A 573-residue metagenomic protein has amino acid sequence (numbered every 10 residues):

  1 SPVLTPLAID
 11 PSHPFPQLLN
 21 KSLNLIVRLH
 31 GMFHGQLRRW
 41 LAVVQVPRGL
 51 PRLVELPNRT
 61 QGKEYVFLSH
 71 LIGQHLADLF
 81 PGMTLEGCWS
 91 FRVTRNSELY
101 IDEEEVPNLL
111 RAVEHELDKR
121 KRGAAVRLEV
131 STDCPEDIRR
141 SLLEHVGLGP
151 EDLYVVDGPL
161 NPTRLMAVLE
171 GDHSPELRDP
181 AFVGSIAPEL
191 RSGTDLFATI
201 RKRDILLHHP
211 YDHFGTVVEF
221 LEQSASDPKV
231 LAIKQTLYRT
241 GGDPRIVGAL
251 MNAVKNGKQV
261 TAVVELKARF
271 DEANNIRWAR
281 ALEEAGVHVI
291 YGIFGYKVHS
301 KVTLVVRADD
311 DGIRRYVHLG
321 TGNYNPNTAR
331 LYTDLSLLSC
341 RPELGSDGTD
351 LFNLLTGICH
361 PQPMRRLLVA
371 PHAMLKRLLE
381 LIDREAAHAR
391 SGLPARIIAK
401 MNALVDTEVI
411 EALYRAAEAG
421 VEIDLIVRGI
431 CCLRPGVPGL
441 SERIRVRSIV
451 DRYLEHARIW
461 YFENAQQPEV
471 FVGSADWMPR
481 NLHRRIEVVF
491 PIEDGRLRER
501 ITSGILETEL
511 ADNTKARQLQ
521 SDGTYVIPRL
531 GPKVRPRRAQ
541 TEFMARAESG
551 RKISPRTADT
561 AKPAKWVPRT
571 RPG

Functional and structural regions predicted by a protein language model:
S1-I397, R415, A419, C431-Y453 (+1 more regions): N-terminal localization/anchoring segments of enzymes in phospholipid and broader phosphate metabolism
N402: Cofactor-pocket helix-loop regions in the catalytic cores of large enzyme subunits
E422-I426: Hydrophobic alpha/beta core scaffold segments
